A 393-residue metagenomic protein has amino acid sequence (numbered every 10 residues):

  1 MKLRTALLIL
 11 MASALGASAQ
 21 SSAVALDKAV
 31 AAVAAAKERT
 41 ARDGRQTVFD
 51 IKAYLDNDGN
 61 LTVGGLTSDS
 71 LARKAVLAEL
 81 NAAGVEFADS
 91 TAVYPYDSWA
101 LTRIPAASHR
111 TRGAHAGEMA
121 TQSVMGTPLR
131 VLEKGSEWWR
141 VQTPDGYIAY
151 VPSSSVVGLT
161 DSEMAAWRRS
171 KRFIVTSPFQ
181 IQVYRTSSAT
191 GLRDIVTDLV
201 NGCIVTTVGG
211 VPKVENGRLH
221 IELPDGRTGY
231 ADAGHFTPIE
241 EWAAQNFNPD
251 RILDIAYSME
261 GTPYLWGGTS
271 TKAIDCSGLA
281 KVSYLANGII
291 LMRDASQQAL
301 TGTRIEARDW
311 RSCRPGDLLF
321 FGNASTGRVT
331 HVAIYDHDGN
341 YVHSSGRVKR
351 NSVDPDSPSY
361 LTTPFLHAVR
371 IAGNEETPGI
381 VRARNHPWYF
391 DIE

Functional and structural regions predicted by a protein language model:
R4, L8-I9, S13, A19-T127 (+2 more regions): N-terminal targeting leaders
N60-T62, L66, R73, A120-P152 (+1 more regions): SH3/SH3-like beta-barrel superfamily modules
S68, K74-D97, A114, T143-I181 (+4 more regions): Boundary regions of SH3-family modules and the immediately adjacent low-complexity/disordered segments in eukaryotic
D97-H109, S170-R185, L285-L300: Short, basic/aromatic beta-hairpin or loop at an interaction surface
L101-R130, T176-T207: Beta-loop motif signature
G158-W167, I181, A189, T237 (+3 more regions): Aromatic- and glycine-rich peptidoglycan recognition patches
T186-S188, D194-L199, P212-R218, G261-I274 (+1 more regions): Glycine-rich catalytic cores of cysteine/serine-nucleophile enzymes that process amide/ester linkages in cell-envelope
Y264-G278, V282-C313: Catalytic cysteine-centered active-site loop
